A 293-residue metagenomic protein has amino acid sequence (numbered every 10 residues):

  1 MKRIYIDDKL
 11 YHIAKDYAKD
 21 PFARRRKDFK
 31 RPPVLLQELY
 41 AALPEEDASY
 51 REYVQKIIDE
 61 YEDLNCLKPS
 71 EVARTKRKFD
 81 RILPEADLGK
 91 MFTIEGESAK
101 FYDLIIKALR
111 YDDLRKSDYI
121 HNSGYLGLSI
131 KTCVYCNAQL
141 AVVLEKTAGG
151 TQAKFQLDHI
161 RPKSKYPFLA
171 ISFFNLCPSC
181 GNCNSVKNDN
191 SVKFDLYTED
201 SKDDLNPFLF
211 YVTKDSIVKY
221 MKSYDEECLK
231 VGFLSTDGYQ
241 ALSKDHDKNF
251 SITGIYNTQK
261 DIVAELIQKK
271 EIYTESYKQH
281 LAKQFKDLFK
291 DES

Functional and structural regions predicted by a protein language model:
M1-K116: N-terminal accessory alpha/beta regions
K2-E46, E226-S293: C-terminal, charged low-complexity interaction regions
K107-H121, D158-K165: Short Cys/His-rich Zn2+-coordinating modules
Y119-S129, F168-F173: Short, flexible, mixed-charge glycine/proline-rich loop motifs that serve as phosphate/nucleic-acid-contacting
S123-K154, C180: Short cysteine-rich loop/turn motifs with clustered Cys
L140-N175, D189-D195, D200-N206: Histidine-centered nuclease catalytic patch
I160, S179, C183-V186: Ligand/cofactor pocket segment of small-molecule handling proteins
V186-D245: Domain-level detector of nuclease and nuclease-like folds in predominantly extracellular/periplasmic contexts
